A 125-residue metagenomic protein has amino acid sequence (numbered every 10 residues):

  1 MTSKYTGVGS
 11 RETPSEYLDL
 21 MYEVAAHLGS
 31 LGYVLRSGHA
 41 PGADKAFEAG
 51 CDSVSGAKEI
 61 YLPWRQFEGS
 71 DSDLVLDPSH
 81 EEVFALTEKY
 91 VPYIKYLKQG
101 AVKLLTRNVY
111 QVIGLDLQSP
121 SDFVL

Functional and structural regions predicted by a protein language model:
M1-T6, R11-L125: Acidic/glycine-enriched connector segments
